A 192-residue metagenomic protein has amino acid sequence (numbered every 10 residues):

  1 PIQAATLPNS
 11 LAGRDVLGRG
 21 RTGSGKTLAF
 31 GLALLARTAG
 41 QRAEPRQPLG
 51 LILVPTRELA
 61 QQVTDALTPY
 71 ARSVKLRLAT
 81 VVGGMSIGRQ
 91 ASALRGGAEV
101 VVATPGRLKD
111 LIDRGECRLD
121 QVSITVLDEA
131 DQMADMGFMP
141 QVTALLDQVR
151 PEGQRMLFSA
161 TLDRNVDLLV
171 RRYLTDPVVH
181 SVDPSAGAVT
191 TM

Functional and structural regions predicted by a protein language model:
P1-R19: Conserved pre-motif I regulatory segment
A4, A29-L34, M136-M139: Short alpha-helical elements of helix-turn-helix
R14-L34: Walker A/P-loop
L17, L35, A39, A60 (+5 more regions): Nucleotide phosphate-binding site architecture
L17-R21, L53-V54, S159: Residues at the beta-strand->loop junction immediately N-terminal to the Walker
G23, G106-L108, D131-Q132: Short glycine-rich anion-binding loops that position phosphate/pyrophosphate groups of nucleotides and phosphorylated
A43-D113, Q121-I124, D167-R171, V179-V182: Conserved nucleic-acid-binding Ia/Ib motif block in the N-terminal RecA-like helicase ATPase lobe
L51, Y70, A79, Q90 (+1 more regions): Interdomain coupling/hinge region of P-loop NTPase helicase/AAA+ cores
